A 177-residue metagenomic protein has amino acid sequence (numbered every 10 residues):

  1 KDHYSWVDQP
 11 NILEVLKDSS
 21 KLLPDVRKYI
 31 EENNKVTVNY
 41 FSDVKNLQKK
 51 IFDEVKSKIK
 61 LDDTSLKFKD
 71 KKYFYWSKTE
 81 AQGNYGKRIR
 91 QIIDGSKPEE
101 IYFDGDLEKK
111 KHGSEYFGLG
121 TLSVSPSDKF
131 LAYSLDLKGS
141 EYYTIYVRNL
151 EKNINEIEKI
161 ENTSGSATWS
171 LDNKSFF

Functional and structural regions predicted by a protein language model:
K1-F177: Beta-propeller folds
